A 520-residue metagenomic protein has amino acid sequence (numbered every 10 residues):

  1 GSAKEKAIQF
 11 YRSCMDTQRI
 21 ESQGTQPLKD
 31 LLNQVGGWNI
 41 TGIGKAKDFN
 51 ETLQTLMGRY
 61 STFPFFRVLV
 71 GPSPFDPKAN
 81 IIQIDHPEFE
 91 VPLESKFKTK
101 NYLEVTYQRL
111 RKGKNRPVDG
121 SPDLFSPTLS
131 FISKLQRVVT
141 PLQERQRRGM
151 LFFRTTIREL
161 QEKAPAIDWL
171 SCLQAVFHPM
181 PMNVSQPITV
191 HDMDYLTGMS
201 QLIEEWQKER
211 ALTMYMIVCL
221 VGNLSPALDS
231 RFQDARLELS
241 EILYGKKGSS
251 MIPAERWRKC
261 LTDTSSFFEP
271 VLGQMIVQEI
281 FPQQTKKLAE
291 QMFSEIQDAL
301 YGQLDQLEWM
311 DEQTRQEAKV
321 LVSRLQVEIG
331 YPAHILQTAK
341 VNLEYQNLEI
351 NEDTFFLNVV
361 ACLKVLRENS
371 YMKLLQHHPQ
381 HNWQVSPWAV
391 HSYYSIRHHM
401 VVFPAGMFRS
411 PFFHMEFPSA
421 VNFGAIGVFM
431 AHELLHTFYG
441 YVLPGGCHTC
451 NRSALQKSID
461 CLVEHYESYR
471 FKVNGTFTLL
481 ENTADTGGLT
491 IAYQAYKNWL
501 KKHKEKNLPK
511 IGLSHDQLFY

Functional and structural regions predicted by a protein language model:
G1-H191, E209-M216, V271: Non-catalytic, conformational "gating/processing" segments within enzyme and secreted inhibitor domains
F125-T128, K134, R154-S171, A175-M182 (+4 more regions): Intrinsically disordered, low-complexity linker/terminal regions across diverse proteins
E204-W206: Short, composition-biased local secondary-structure segments
F232-A235: Catalytic adenosine-cofactor/nucleotide-binding cores of aminoacyl-tRNA synthetases and other
